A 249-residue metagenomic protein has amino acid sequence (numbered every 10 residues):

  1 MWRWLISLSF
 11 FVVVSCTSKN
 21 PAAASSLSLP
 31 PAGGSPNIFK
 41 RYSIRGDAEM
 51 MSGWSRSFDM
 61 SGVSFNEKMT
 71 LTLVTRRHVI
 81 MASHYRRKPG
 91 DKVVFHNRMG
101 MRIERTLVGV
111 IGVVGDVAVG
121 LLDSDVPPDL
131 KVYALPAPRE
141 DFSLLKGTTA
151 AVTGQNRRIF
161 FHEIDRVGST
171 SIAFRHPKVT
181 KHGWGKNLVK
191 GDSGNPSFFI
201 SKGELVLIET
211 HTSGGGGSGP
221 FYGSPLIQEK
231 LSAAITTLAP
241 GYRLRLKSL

Functional and structural regions predicted by a protein language model:
W4-V12: Sec-dependent N-terminal signal peptides
N20, S25-M51, L71-R86, S171 (+1 more regions): C-terminal subregion of chymotrypsin/trypsin-like serine protease catalytic domains
A22, V117-D192, I200, H211-A233: Chymotrypsin/trypsin-fold serine protease catalytic domain
I44, G53, G62, N66 (+4 more regions): A structural motif
T75-R76, I80-G115, D125-P127: Catalytic-histidine neighborhood of serine endopeptidases, predominantly the chymotrypsin-like S1/PA family
V94-R98, T153, F198-I200: A generic structural motif
